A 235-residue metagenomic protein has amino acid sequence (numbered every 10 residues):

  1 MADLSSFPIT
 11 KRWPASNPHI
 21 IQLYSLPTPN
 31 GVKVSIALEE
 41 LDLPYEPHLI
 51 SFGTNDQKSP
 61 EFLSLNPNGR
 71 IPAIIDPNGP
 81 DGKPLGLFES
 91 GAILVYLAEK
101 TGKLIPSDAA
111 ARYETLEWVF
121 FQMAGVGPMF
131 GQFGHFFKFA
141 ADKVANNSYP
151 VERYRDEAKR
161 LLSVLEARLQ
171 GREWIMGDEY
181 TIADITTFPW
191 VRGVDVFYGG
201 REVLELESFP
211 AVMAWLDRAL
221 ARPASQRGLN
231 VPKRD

Functional and structural regions predicted by a protein language model:
M1-E152: GST-like domain detector, emphasizing the conserved glutathione-binding G-site in the N-terminal thioredoxin-like
A37, A98, W190-V191, L229: Active-site-flanking alpha-helical
S51, I182, P232: Short, solvent-exposed turn/loop segments enriched in Gly/Ser/Thr/Pro and often Arg
S64, A221, N230: Phosphate-coordinating loops and pocket residues in cytosolic domains that bind phosphorylated ligands
N68, K100, G171-R172, R222: Structured helix-beta-strand junction loops
W118, Q122-A221: GST-like fold's C-terminal all-alpha helical module
S225-D235: C-terminal helix/juxtamembrane-tail motif
